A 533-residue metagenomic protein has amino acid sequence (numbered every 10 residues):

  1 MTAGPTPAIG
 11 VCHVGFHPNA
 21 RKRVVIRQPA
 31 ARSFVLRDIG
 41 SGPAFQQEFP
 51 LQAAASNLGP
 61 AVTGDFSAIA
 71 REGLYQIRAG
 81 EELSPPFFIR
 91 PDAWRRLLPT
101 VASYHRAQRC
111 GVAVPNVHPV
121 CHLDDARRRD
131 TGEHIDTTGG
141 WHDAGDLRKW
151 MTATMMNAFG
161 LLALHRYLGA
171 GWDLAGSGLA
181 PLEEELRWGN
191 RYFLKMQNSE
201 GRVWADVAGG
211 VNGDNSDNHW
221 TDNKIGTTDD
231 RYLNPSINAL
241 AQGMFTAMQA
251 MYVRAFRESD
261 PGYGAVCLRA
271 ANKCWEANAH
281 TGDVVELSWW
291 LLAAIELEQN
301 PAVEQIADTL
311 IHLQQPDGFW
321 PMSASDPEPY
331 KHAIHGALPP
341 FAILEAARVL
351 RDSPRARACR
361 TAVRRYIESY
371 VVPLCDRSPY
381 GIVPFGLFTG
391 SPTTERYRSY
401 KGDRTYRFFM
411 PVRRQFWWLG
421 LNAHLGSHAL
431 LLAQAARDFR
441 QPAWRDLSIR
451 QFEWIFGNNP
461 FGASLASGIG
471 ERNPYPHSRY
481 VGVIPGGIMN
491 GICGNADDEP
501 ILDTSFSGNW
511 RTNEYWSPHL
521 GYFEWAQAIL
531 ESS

Functional and structural regions predicted by a protein language model:
P5, S84-P119: Low-complexity, Pro/Ser/Thr- and charge-rich linker/hinge segments at domain boundaries
G10-G80, R106-M155, F159, A163-L164 (+4 more regions): Aromatic (Trp/Tyr) and acidic
G178, G318: Acidic, glycine-anchored loop motifs typical of Ca2+
P181-W204: Carboxylate/His-rich catalytic cores and anion/metal-binding grooves
L194, E276-A279, D308-Q315: HEAT/HEAT-like alpha-solenoid repeats
Q197-V207, C375-I382: Proline-centered turn/helix-capping motifs that create local helix->coil transitions or kinks
S236-T281: A conserved hydrophobic secondary-structure block that centers on an alpha-helix together with its immediately flanking
A270, C274, G282-Q299: Beta-propeller domains
